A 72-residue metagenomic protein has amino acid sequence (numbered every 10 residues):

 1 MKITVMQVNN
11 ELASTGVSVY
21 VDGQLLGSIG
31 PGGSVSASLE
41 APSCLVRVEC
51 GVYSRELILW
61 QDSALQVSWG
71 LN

Functional and structural regions predicted by a protein language model:
M1-N72: Short loop/turn and low-complexity linker motifs enriched in small/turn-promoting residues
